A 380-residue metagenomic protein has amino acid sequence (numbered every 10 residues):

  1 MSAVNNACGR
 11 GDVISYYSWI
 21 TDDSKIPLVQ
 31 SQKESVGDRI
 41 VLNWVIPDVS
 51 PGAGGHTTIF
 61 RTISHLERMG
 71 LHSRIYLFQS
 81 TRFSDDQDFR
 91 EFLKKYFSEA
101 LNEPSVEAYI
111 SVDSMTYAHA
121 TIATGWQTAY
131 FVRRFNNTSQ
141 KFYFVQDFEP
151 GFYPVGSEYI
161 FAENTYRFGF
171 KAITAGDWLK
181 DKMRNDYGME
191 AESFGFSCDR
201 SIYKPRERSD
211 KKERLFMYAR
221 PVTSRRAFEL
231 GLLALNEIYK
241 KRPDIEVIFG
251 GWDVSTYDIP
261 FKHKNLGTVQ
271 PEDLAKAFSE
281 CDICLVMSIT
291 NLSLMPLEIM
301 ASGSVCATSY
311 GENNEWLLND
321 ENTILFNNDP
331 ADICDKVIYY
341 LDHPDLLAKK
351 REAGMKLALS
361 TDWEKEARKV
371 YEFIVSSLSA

Functional and structural regions predicted by a protein language model:
T21-S31, P150-G156, E192-K212: Acidic anion/phosphate-binding donor-loop and adjacent secondary structure in glycosyltransferase catalytic cores
T58, L77, K182-M189, S193-K264 (+1 more regions): Conserved catalytic-core segment of nucleotide-activated headgroup transferases in glycan assembly
A108-Y117, V155-A172: Membrane-proximal helix-turn-helix segments that form the acceptor-binding/catalytic region of lipid-linked
S279-N291, S304: Acidic donor-binding loop of glycosyltransferase active sites
E298, Y310-L325: Short acidic/histidine- and often glycine-rich active-site loop of Leloir-type glycosyltransferases that engages
V305-S309: Short hydrophobic beta-strand element within catalytic cores of glycosyltransferases and related nucleotide-activated
D320-A331, Y339-P344: Conserved acidic donor-binding segment of nucleotide-sugar-dependent glycosyltransferases
D342-S376: A charged, aromatic-enriched C-terminal amphipathic alpha-helix characteristic of glycosyltransferases across folds
